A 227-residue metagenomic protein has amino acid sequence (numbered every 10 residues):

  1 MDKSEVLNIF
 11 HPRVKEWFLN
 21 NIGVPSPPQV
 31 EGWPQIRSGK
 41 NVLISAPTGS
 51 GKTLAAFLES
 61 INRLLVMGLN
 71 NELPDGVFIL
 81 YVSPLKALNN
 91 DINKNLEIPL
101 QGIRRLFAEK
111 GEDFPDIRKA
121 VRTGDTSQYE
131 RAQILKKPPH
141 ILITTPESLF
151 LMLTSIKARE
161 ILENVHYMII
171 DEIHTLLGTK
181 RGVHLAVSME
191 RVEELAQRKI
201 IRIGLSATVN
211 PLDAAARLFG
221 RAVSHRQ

Functional and structural regions predicted by a protein language model:
D2-S45: Conserved pre-motif I regulatory segment
P34-S38, L54-L73, E190-E194: Walker A/P-loop NTP-binding motif
K40-S60, T179: Walker A/P-loop
L54, G76-P99, A207-D213: Conserved Walker A/P-loop ATP-binding site and its immediately adjacent core in helicase/helicase-like ATPase domains
N62-I92, A108, L195-K199: Conserved SF1/SF2 helicase motif Ia
L69, G124-H166: Conserved helix/coil segment N-terminal to the catalytic DExD/H
L88-V121, L218-H225: Conserved helix-turn-beta segment of the N-terminal RecA-like "Helicase ATP-binding" lobe in SF1/SF2 helicases
Y167, H174-Q227: Post-DEXD/H (motif II) to motif III coupling segment of the RecA-like Helicase ATP-binding lobe
